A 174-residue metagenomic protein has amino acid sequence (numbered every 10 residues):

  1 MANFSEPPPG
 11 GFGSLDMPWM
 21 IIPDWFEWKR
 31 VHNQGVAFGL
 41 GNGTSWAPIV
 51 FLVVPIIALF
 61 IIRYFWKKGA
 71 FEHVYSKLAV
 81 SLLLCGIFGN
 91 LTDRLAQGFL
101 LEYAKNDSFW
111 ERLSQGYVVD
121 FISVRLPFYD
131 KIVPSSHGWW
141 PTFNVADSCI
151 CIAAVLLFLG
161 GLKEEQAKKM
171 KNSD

Functional and structural regions predicted by a protein language model:
M1-D174: Alpha-helical transmembrane bundles and membrane-interface segments of multipass inner-membrane proteins
